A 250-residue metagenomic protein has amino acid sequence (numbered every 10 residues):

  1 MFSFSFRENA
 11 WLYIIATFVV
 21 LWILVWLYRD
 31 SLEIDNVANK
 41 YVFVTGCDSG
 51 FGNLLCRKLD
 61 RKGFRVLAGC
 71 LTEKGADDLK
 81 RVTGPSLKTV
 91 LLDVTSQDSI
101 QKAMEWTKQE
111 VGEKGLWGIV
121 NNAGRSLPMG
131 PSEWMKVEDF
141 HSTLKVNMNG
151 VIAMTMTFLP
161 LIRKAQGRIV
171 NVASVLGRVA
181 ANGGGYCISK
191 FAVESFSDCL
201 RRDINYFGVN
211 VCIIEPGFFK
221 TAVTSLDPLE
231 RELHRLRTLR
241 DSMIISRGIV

Functional and structural regions predicted by a protein language model:
Y41, D48-S49: Conserved glycine-rich cofactor-binding loop
L92-E105, V137: The beta1-alpha1 cofactor-binding region of Rossmann-like NAD(H)/NADP(H)-dependent oxidoreductases
I100-A103, V120, A153-F158, I162 (+2 more regions): Hydrophobic positions on the long internal alpha-helix of Rossmann-like NAD(P)-dependent oxidoreductase domains
G130-S132, D139-S142: Substrate-binding pocket helix/loop in short-chain dehydrogenase/reductase
T155, S189-A192: Active-site helix of classical SDR
S174: Residue(s) in the substrate-gating loop at a strand-loop-helix junction that position the organic substrate next
Y206-V250: SDR active-site lid
